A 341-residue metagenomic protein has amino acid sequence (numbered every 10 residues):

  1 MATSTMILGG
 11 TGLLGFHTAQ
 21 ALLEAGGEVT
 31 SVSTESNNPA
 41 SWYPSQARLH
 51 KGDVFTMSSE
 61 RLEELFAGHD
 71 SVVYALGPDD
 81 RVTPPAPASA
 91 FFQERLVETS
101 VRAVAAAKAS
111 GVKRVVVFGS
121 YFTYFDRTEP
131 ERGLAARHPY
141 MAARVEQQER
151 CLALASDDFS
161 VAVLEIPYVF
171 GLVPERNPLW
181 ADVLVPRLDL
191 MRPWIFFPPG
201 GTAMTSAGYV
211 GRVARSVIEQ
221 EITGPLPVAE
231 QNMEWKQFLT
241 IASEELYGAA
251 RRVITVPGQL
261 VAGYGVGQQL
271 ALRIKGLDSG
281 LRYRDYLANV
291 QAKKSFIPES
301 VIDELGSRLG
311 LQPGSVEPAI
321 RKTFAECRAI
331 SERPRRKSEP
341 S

Functional and structural regions predicted by a protein language model:
T5-A25: N-terminal Rossmann NAD(P)H-binding glycine-rich loop of SDR-like oxidoreductase domains
L8, V32, A75, V115-Y121 (+1 more regions): SDR active-site strand-loop-helix element
A47-E98: NAD(P)H-binding glycine-rich loop region in Rossmannoid oxidoreductase-like domains and their noncatalytic homologs
E98-A143, A162: Conserved Rossmann-fold NAD(P)-dependent oxidoreductase catalytic core, especially the SDR/UDP-sugar
E131-G224, A229-Q231: Oxidoreductase cofactor-interface core, primarily capturing Rossmann-like NAD(P)-dependent enzymes
P199-G208, L226-E245, G258-G265, G314: Substrate-binding strand-loop-helix patch in Rossmann-like NAD(P)-dependent oxidoreductase/epimerase domains
T240-S295: Terminal hydrophobic/aromatic helix or amphipathic segment near a protein terminus
S295-S341: Amphipathic terminal alpha-helices
